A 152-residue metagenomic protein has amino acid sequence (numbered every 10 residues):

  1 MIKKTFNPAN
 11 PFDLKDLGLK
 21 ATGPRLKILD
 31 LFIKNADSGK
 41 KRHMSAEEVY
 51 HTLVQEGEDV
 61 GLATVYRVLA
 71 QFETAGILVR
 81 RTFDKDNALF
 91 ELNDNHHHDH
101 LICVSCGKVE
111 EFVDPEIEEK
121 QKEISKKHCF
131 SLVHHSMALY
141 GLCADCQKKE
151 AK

Functional and structural regions predicted by a protein language model:
T5-G18: Short, Lys/Arg-enriched N-terminal segment that forms or immediately precedes the first helix of a structured domain
K15-K27: Basic, helix-initiating cap at the start of DNA-binding domains
A21-G23, N35-M44: Short capping segments at the starts of secondary-structure elements
L26-K34: Pre-recognition alpha-helix immediately N-terminal to the DNA-recognition helix within helix-turn-helix or winged-helix
S45-V54, V65: A short acidic, leucine-rich amphipathic alpha-helix
V65-A75: Basic amphipathic alpha-helical segments that dock to polyanions
I77-R80, D84-K152: Non-DNA-binding regulatory cores of transcription-related proteins, predominantly C-terminal effector-binding
